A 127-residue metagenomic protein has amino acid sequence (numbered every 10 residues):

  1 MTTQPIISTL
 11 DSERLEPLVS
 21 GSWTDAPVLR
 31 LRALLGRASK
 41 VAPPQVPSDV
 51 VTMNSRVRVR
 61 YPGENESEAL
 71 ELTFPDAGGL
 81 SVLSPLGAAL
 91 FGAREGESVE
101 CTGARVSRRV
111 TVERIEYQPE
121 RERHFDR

Functional and structural regions predicted by a protein language model:
M1-D49: N-terminal intrinsically disordered, low-complexity, charge/repeat-rich segments that act as generic
L29-L31, V59, E113, E120: Short, intrinsically disordered low-complexity segments
Q45-R56, E120: Peptidyl-prolyl cis-trans isomerase
N54-V110, E116: Non-DNA-binding regulatory cores of transcription-related proteins, predominantly C-terminal effector-binding
T111-V112, F125: A short, hydrophobic/aromatic-rich structural module that often spans a beta strand with its adjoining loop
E120-R127: Short, solvent-exposed secondary-structure boundary/capping segments
